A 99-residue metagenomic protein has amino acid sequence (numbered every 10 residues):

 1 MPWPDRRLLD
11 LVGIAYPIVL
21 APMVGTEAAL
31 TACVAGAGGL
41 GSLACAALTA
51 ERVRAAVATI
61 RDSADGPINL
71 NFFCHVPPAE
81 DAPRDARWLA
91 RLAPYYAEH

Functional and structural regions predicted by a protein language model:
M1-H99: Active-site entrance/lid segments in N-terminal catalytic domains of soluble metabolic enzymes
